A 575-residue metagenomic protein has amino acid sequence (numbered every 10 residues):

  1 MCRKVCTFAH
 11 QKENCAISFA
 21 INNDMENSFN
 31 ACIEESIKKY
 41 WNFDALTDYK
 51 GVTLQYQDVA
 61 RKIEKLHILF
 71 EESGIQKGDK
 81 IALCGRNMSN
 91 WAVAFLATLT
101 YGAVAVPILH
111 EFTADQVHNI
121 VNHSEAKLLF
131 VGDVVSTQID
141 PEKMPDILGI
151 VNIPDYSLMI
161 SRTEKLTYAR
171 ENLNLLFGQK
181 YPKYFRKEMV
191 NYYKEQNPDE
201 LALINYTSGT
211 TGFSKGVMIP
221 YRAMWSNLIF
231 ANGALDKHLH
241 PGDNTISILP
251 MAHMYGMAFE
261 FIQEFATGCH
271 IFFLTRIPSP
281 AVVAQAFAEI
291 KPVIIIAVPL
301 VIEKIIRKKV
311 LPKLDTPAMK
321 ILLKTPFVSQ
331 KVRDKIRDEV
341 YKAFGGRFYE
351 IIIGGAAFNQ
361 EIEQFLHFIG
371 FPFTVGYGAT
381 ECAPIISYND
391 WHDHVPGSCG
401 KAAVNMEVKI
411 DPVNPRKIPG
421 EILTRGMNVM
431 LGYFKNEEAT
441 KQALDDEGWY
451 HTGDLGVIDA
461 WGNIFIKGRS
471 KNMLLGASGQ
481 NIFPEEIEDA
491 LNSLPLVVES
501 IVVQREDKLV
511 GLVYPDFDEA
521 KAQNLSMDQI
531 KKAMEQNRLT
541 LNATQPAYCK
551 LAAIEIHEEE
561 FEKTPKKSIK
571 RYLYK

Functional and structural regions predicted by a protein language model:
M1-S73, K77, L96, Y101 (+3 more regions): N-lobe entry segment of adenylate-forming
C32, S73, T100-Q179, D507: Structural core segment of the AMP-binding/adenylate-forming
W41-N42, R170-Y206, F213, H238-N244: Conserved pre-ATP/AMP-binding loop-to-beta segment of ANL
V52, I68-D115, I248: Conserved AMP-binding/adenylate-forming
Q55-Y56, Y193, A202-L228: Conserved AMP-binding A3 loop
W225-N244, A252-D338, R347, P372: Conserved AMP-binding/adenylation subdomain of ANL enzymes
K409, R416-K417, E421-G476: Conserved ATP-binding/catalytic segment of the ANL
L474, E499, Q504-V510, R538-K575: Conserved C-terminal "lid"/linker of ANL adenylate-forming enzymes
